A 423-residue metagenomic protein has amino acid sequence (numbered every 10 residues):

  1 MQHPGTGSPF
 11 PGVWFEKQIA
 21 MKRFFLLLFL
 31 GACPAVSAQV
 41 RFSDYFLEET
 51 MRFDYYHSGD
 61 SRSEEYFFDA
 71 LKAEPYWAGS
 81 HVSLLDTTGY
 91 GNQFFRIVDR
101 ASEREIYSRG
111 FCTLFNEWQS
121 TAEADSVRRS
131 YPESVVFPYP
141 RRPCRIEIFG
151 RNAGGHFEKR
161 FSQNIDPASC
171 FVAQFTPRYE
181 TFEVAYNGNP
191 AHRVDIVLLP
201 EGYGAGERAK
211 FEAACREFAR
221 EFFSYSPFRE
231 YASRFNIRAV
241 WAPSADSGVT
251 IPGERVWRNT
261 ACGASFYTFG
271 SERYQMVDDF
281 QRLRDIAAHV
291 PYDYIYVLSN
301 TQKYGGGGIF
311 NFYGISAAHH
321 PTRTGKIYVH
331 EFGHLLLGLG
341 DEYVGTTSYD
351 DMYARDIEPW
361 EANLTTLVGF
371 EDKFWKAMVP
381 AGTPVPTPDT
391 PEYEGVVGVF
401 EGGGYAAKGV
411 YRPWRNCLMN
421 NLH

Functional and structural regions predicted by a protein language model:
R23-C33: Sec-dependent N-terminal signal peptides
V36-A38: Boundary at the C-terminal end of the N-terminal hydrophobic targeting segment
F42, F46-E64, Y343-H423: Replace "(M1/M4/M9/M12/WLM)" with "(e.g., M1/M4/M8/M9/M12/M26/WLM)" and add "not limited to" to clarify scope
Y45-C170: Beta-strand-enriched, solvent-exposed domains that form extended recognition/catalytic surfaces
A168-S226, A239-V249: Fold-level signature of zinc-dependent metallopeptidase catalytic domains
R208-F211, G307-E331: Short pre-active-site segment immediately N-terminal to the catalytic Zn-binding motif
R234-N311: Active-site-proximal segments of metallohydrolase catalytic domains
F332-S348: Catalytic Zn2+-binding segment of zinc metalloproteases
